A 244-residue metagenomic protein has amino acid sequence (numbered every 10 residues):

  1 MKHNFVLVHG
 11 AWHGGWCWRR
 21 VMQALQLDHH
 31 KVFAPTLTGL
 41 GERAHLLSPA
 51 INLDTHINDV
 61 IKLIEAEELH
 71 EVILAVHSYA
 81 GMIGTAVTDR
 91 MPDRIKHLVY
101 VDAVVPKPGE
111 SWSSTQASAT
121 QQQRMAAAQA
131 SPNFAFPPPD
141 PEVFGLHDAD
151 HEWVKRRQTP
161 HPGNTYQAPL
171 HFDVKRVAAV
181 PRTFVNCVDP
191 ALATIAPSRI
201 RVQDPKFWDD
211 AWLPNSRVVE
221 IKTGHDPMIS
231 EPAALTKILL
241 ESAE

Functional and structural regions predicted by a protein language model:
K2-A44, E65: Conserved HGGG/HGGXW glycine-rich cap/lid loop of the alpha/beta-hydrolase fold
K31-F33, L37-I73, D89-R90, W112-A117: Active-site loop/oxyanion-hole signature of alpha/beta-hydrolase fold enzymes
P35-T38, V219-G224: Short glycine-rich catalytic loops that host catalytic nucleophiles or stabilize transition states across multiple
P49, D89, R94-I95, V99-D140 (+3 more regions): Flexible "cap/lid" loop of the alpha/beta hydrolase fold
A75-V76, A80, G84: Gly/Ala-rich beta-loop-alpha elbow adjacent to hydrolase catalytic centers
R156-R176: Active-site nucleophile elbow and catalytic-triad environment of alpha/beta-hydrolase enzymes
V188-K222, I229, A234, E241-S242: Conserved loop-alpha-helix segment in the C-terminal half of the alpha/beta-hydrolase fold that carries the catalytic
